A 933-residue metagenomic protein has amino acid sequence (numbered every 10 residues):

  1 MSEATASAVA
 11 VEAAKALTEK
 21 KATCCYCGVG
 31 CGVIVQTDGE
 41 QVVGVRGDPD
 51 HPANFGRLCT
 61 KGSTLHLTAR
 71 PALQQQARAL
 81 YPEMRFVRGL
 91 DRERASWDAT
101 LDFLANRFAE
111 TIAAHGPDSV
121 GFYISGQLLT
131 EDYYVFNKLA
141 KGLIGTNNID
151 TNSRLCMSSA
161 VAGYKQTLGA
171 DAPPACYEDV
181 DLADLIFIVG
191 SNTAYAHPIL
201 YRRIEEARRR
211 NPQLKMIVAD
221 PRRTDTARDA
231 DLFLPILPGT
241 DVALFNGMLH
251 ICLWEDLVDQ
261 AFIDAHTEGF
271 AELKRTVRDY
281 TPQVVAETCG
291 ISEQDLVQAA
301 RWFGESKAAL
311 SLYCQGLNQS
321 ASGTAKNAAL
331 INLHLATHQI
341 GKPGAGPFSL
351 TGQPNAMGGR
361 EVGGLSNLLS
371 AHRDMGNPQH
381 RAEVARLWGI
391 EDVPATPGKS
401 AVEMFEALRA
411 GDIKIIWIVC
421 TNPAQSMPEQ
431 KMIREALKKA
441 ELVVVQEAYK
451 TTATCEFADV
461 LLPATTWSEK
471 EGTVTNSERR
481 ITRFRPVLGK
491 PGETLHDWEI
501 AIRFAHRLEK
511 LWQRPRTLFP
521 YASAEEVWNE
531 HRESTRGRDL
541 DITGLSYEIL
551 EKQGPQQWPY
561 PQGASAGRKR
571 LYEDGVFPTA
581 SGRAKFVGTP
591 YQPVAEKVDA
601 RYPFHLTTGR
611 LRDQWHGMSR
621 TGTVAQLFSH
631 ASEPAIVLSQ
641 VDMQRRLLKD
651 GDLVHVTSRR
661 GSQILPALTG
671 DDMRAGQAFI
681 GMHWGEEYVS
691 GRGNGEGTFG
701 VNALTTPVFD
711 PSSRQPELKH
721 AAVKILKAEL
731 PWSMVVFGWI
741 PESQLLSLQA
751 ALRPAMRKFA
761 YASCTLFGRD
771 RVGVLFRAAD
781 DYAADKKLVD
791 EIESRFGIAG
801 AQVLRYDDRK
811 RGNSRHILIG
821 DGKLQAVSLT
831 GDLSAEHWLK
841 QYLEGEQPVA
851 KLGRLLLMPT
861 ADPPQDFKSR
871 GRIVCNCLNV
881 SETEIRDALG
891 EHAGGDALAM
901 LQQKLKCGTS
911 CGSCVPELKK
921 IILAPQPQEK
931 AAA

Functional and structural regions predicted by a protein language model:
M1-L257, A265, G269, L273 (+11 more regions): N-terminal export/assembly segments and adjacent metallocofactor-ligating motifs of anaerobic energy-metabolism
E12-A22, E40-R57, A861-R872, E891-S910: Immediate flanking context of iron-sulfur cluster ligation sites
K21-V33, F55-L65, G871-E884, Q903-L923: Local cysteine-cluster metal-coordination motifs and their immediate loop/turn environment, predominantly Fe-S cluster
F86-E93, E255-E293, S370-A371, M375-A382 (+7 more regions): N-terminal leader/propeptide and maturation segments of large enzyme subunits in energy/redox metabolism and hydrolases
Y134-E205, P212-I217, V242-N246, H334-F457 (+4 more regions): Extended redox/cofactor-interaction regions of prokaryotic respiratory oxidoreductases
P491, D497-Q553, T621-V637, V641-G797 (+1 more regions): Long, contiguous, secondary-structure-rich segments that constitute the structural scaffold of globular domains
D599-T621, G797, A861-M900: C-terminal accessory/binding modules appended to enzymatic or scaffolding proteins
A760-L856: C-terminal catalytic lobe of FAD-dependent flavoproteins
